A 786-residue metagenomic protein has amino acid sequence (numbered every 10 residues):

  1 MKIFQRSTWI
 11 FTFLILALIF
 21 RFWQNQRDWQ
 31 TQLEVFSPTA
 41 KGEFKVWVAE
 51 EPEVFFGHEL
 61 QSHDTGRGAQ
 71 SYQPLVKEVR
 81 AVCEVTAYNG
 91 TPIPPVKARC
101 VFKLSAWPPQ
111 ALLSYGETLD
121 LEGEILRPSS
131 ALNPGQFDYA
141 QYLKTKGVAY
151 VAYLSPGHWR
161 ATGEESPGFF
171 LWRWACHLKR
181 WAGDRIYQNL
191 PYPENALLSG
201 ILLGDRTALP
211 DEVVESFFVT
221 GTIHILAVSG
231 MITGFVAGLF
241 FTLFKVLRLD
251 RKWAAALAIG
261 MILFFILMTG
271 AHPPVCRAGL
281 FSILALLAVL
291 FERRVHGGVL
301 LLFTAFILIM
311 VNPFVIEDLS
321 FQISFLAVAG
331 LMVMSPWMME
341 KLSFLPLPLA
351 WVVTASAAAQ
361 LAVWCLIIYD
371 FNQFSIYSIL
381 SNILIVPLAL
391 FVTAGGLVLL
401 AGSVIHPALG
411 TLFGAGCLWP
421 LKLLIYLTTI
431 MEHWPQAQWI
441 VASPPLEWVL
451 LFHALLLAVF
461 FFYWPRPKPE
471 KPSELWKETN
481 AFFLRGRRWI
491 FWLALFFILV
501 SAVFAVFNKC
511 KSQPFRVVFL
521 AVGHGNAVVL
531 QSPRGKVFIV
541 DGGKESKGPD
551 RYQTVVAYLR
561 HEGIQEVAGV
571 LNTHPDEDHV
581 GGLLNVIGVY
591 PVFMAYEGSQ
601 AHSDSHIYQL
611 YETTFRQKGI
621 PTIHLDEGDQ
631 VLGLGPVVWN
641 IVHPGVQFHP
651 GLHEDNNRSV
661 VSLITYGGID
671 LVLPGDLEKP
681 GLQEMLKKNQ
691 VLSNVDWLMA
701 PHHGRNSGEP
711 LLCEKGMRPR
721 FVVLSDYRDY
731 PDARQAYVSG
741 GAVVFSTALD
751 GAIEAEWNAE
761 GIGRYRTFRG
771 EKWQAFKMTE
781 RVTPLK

Functional and structural regions predicted by a protein language model:
M1-S37, L249, L284, E340 (+2 more regions): Helix-loop-helix transmembrane hairpins and adjacent membrane-interface loops of multi-pass inner-membrane proteins
W9-F13, A152, P210-I379, G395 (+6 more regions): Hydrophobic alpha-helical transmembrane segments in multi-pass membrane proteins
F13, L18-H224, Q553-A557, E566 (+2 more regions): Membrane-interface helix/helix-cap signal primarily in integral membrane proteins
V35-P38, F56-G68, A285-L287, L308-F314 (+7 more regions): Juxtamembrane/interfacial segments around transmembrane helices
P109-A111, Y115-E124, Y142, F344 (+1 more regions): Non-globular, low-confidence helical/coil segments that flank catalytic cores
P167, L171-L190, L197, D205 (+15 more regions): Hydrophobic alpha-helical segments of integral membrane proteins, encompassing both true transmembrane helices
L263, S356-A357, N382-V386, W419 (+1 more regions): Transmembrane helix-bundle signature of multi-pass membrane transporters/permeases
